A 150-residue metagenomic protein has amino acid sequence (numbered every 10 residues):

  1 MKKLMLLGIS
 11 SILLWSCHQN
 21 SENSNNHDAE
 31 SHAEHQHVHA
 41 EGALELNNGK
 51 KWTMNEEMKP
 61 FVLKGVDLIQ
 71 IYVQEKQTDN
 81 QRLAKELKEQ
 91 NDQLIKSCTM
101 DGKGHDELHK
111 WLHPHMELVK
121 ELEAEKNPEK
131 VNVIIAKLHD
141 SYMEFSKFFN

Functional and structural regions predicted by a protein language model:
M1-W15: Sec-dependent bacterial lipoprotein signal peptides
C17-N20: Bacterial signal peptide processing site
E22-Q74: Immediate post-signal-peptide N-terminus of mature secreted/exported proteins
N55, T78-D79, G104-D106: Extracellular/lumen-exposed scaffold segments
E57-P60, K64, R82, E86-E89 (+3 more regions): Charged, amphipathic alpha-helical oligomerization/scaffolding segments
Q70-Q77, G102, E121-P128: Second-shell loop/turn segments in exported
N91-H109: Short, solvent-exposed, charged loop/turn and helix-capping segments that join or cap alpha-helices on peripheral
H105-N150: Helix-rich interaction surfaces within compact, conserved domain-sized segments that mediate assembly or partner
